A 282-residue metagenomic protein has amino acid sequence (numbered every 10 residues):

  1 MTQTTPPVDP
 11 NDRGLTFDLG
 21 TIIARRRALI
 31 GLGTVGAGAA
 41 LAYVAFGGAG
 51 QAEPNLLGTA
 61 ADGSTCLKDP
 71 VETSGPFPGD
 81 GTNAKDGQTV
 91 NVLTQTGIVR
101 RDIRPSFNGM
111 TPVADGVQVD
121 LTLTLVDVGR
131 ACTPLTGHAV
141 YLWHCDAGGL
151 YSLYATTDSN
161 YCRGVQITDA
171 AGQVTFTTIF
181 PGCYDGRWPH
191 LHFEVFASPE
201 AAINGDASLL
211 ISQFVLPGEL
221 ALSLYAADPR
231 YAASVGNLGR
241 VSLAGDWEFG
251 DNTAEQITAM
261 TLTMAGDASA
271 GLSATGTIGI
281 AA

Functional and structural regions predicted by a protein language model:
M1-A24, G36-A37: N-terminal secretory signal peptides
T4-P7, Q51, L67, T73-G75: Compositionally biased, intrinsically disordered/low-complexity regions enriched for serine, proline and threonine
P7-N11, N55, F77: Generic low-complexity segments that are intrinsically disordered, proline-rich and/or Lys/Arg-biased
G20-L29, P54: Twin-arginine (Tat) signal peptide motif
R27-A49: N-terminal export signals
G50-L57: Ser/Thr/Pro/Gly-rich low-complexity linker/stalk segments immediately outside membranes or between
G58-A254, A282: Beta-strand-dominated extracellular/periplasmic modules and repeats in secreted or surface-exposed proteins
T253-A282: C-terminal, well-folded lobe of enzymatic/effector domains
